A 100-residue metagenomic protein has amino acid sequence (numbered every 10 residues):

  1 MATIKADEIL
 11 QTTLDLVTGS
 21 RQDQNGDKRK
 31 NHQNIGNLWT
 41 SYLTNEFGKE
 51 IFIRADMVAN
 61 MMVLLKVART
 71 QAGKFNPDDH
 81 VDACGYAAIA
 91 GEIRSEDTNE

Functional and structural regions predicted by a protein language model:
M1-E100: Intrinsically disordered, low-complexity regulatory regions that flank transcription factor DNA-binding cores
